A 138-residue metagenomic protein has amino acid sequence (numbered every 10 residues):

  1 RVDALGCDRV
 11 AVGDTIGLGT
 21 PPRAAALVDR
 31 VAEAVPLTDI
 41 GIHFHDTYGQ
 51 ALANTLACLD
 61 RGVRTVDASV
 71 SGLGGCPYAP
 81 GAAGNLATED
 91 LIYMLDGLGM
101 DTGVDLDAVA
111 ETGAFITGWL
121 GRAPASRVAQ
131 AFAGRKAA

Functional and structural regions predicted by a protein language model:
R1-A138: Catalytic cores and adjacent flexible loops of soluble metabolic enzymes that perform enolate/carbanion chemistry on
